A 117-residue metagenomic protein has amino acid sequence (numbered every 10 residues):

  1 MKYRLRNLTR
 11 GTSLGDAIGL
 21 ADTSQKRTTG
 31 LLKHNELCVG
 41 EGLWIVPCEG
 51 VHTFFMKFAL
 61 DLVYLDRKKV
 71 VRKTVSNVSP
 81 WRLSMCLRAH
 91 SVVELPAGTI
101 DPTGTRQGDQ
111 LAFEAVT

Functional and structural regions predicted by a protein language model:
M1-T117: Compact, glycine-rich, soluble single-domain proteins
